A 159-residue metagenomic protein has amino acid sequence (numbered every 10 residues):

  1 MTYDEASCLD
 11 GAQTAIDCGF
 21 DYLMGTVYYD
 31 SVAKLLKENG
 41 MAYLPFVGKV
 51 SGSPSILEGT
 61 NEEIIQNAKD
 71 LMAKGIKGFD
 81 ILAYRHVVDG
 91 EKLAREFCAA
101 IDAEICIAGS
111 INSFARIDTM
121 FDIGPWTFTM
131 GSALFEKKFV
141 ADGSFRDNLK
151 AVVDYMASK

Functional and structural regions predicted by a protein language model:
M1-H86, A151-A157: Conserved anion-binding
D4-A15, R95, A99-I107, I111-M130: Catalytic cores of alpha/beta
C8-L9, E91, A141-G143: Conserved strand-to-helix beginnings and helix N-cap segments that scaffold or border functional pockets
Y29-A33, G90-E91, S113-I117: Short, well-ordered alpha-helical microsegments
V32-K37, M41, R95-C98, F121-P125 (+1 more regions): C-terminal helical cap(s) of enzyme catalytic domains, especially alpha/beta-barrels
K49, N112-S113, A133-F135: Glycine-rich beta-alpha junction loops
D70-G109: Ampipathic, surface-exposed secondary-structure segments
